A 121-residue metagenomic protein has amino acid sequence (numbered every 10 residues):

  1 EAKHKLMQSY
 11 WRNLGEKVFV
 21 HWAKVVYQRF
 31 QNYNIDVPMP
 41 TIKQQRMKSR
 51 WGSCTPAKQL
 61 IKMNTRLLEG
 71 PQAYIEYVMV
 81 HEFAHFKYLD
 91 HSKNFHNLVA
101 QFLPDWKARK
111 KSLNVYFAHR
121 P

Functional and structural regions predicted by a protein language model:
E1-Y77, F86-P121: Active-site-proximal or metal-binding-adjacent scaffold patches in catalytic folds
E82: Walker B catalytic acidic pair
